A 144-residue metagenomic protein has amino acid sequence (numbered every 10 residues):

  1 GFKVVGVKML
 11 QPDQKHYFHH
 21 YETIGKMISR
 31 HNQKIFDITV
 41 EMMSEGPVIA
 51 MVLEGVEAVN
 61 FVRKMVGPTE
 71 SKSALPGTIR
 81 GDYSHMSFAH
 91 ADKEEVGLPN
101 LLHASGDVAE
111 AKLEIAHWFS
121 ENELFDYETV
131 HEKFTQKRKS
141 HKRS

Functional and structural regions predicted by a protein language model:
G1-S144: Non-catalytic terminal and connector segments of soluble metabolic enzymes
